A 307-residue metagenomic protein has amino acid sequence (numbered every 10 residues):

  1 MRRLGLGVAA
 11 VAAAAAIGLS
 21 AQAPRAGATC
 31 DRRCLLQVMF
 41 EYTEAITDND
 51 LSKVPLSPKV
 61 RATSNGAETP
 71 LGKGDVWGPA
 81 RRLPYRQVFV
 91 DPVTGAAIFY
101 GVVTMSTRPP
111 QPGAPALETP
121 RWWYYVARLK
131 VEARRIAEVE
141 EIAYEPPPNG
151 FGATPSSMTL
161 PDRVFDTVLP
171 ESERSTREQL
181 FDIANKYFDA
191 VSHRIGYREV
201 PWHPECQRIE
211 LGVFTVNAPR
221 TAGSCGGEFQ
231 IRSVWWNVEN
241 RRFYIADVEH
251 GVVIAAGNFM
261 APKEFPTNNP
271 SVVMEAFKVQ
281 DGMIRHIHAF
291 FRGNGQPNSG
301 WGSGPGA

Functional and structural regions predicted by a protein language model:
M1-Q22: Secretory targeting and sorting signals
Q22-A307: C-terminal and inter-domain tail/linker signature
